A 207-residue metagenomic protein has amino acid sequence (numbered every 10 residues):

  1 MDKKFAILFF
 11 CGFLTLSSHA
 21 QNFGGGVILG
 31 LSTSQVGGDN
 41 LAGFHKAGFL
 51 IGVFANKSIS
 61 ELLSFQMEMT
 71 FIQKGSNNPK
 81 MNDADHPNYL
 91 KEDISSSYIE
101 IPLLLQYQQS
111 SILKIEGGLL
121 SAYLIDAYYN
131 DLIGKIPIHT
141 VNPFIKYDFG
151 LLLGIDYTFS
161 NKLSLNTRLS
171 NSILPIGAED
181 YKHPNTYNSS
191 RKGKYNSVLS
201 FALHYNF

Functional and structural regions predicted by a protein language model:
F23, G43-F49, S95-I99, I145-L151 (+1 more regions): Residues that define the transmembrane beta-barrel architecture of outer-membrane proteins
F23, L62-F65, L113-I115, N161-T167: Repeated loop/turn-to-beta-strand initiation elements of outer-membrane beta-barrel proteins
G24, S32, Y157-L163, G193-F207: Outer-membrane beta-barrel "beta-signal"
V27-L29, M67-M69, L103, G117 (+3 more regions): Membrane-embedded beta-strand positions of outer-membrane beta-barrel proteins
L31-Q35, F71-G75, S121-I125, L169-P175 (+1 more regions): Transmembrane beta-strands of outer-membrane beta-barrel pores
G37-G43, Q73-S97, I125-K146, I176-G193: Flexible, solvent-exposed loop segments that connect beta-strands
L50-F54, S64, E100-P102, L152 (+1 more regions): Membrane-embedded beta-strand positions in outer-membrane beta-barrel channels/transporters
K57-E61, Y107-S111, F159-N161, F207: Outer-membrane beta-barrel strand-turn architecture
